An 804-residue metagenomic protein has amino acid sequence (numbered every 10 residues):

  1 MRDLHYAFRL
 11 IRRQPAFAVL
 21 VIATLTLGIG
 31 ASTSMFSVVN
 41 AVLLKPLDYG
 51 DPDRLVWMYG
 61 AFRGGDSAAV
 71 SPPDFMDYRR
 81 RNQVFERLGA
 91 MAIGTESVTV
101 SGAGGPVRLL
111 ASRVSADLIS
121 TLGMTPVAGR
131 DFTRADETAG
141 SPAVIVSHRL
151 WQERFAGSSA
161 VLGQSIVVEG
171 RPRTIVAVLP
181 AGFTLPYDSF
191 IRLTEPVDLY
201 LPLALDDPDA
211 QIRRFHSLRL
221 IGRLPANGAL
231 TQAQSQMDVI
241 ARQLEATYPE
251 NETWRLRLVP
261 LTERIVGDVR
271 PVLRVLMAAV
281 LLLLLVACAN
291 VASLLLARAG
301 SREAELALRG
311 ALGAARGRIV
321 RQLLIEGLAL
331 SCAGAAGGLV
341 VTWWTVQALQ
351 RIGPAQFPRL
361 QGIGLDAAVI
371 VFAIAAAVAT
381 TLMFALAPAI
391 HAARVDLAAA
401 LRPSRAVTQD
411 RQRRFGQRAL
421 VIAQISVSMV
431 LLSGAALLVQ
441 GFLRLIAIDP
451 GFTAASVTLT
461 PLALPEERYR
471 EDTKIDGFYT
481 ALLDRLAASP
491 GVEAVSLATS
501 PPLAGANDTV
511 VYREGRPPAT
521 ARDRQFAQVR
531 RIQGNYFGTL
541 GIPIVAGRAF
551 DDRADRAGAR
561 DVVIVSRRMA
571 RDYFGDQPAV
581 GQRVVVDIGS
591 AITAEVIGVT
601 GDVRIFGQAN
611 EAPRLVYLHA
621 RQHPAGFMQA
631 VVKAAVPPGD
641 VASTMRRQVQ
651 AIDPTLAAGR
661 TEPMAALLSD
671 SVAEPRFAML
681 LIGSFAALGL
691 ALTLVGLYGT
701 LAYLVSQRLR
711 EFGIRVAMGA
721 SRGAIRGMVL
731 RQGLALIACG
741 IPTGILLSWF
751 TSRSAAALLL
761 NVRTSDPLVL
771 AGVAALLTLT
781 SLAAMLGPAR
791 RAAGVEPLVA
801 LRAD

Functional and structural regions predicted by a protein language model:
M1-A18, L261-V266, L294-R321, I325 (+2 more regions): Alpha-helical transmembrane segments of integral membrane proteins
M1-L20, Y49-G50, A61, G105 (+13 more regions): Membrane-helix entry/capping segments
P15-V42, V286-A289, A335, Q417-G441 (+3 more regions): Short, strongly hydrophobic transmembrane alpha-helices
L27-R54, L296, T345-A355, V427-S456 (+3 more regions): Alpha-helical transmembrane segments
M35-V38, A292, L328-A400, Q440 (+1 more regions): Small-residue-rich transmembrane alpha-helices
L47-T95, H216-R219, L445, D449-V510: Membrane-proximal extracellular/periplasmic loop immediately following the first transmembrane helix
E96-S97, L110-T133, P142-R274, Q347 (+4 more regions): Mid-to-C-terminal secondary-structure elements that act as membrane-proximal/extracytoplasmic interface segments
A287-S331, V695-I737, I741, S754 (+2 more regions): Interfacial "coupling" helices/loops that link adjacent transmembrane helices in transporter permeases
